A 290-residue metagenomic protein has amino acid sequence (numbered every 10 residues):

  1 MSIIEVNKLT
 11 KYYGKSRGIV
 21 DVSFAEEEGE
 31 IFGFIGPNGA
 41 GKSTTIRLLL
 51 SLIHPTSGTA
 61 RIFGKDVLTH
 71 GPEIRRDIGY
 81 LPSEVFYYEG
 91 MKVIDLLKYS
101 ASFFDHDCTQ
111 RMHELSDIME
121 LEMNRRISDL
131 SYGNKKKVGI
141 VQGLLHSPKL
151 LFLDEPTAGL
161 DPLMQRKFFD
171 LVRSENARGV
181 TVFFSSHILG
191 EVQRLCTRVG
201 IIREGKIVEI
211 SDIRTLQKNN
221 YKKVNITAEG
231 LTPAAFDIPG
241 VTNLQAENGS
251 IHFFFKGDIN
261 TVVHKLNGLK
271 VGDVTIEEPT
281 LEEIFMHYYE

Functional and structural regions predicted by a protein language model:
M1-S2, N219: Extreme N-terminus of proteins, especially the signal/transit-peptide cleavage junction and the first residues
S2-V6, K11-R203, E209: ABC transporter nucleotide-binding domains
H70, D212, T261: Short acidic active-site motifs
V93, I213, E278-L281: Structural motif detector for alpha-helix initiation sites
F168-F254: ABC transporter nucleotide-binding domain
F254-E290: C-terminal coupling/interaction segments
